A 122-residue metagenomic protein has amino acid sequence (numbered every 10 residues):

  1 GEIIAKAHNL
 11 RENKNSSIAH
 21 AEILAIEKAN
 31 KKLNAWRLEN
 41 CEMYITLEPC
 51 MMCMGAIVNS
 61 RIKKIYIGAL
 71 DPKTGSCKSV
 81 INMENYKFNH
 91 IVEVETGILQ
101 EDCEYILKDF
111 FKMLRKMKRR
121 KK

Functional and structural regions predicted by a protein language model:
A7: Conserved GNAT-family N-acetyltransferase fold
L10-L24, K28: A short, polar/charged loop-to-alpha-helix boundary motif
R11, I45, A69: Residues that line or immediately flank small-molecule/substrate-binding pockets and catalytic motifs
K31-L33: Sigma70-family region 2
A35-L47: Immediate flanking context of iron-sulfur cluster ligation sites
W36, P49-K122: Zinc-dependent deaminase
